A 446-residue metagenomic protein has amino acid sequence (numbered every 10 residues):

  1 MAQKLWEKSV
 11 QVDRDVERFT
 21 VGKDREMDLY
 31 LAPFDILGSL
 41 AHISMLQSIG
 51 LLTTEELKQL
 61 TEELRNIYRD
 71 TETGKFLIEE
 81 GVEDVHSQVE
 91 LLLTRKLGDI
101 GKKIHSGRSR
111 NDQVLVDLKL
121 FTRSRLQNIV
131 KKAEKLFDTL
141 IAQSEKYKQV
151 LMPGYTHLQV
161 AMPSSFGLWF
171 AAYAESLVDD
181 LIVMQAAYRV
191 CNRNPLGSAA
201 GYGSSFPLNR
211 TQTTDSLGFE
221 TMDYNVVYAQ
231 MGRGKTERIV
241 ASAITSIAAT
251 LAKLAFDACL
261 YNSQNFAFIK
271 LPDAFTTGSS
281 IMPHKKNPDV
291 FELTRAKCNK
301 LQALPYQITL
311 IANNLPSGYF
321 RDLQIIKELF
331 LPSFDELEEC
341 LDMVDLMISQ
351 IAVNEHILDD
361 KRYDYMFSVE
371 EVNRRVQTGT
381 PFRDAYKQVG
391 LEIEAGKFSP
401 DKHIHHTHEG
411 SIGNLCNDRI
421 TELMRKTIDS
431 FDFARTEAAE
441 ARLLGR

Functional and structural regions predicted by a protein language model:
M1-G203, L208-D215, T221, T277-G278 (+3 more regions): A helix-coil-helix interface module used to build multimeric assemblies and to scaffold catalytic/cofactor sites
A2-G38, D99-I100, A267, M282-R446: Glycine-rich cofactor/substrate-binding loops
S44, S48, R69-F76, T94 (+16 more regions): Charged/polar positions within long, soluble alpha-helices
L60-L64, L217, N262, D273-F275 (+2 more regions): A general structural motif at alpha-helix termini
H105, R110-Q113, H157-S164, L168 (+8 more regions): Alpha-helix capping and helix-loop boundary segments enriched in small/acidic/polar residues
K119, R123-V130, E134, I141 (+10 more regions): Short amphipathic alpha-helical segments with heptad-repeat character
L217-P305: Acidic, glycine-rich loop-and-beta core segments that form the ion-binding/anion-interacting portion of active sites
